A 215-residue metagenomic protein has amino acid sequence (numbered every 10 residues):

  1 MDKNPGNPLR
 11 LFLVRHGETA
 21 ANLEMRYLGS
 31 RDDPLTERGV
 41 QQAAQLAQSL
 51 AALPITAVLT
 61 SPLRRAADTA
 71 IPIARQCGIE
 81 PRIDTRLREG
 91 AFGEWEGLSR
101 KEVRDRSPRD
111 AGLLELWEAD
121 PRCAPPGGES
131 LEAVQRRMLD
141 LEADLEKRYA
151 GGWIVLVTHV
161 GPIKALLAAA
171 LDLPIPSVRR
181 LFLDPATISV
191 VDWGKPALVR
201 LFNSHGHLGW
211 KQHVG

Functional and structural regions predicted by a protein language model:
M1-L9, I79, G90-D105, K147 (+2 more regions): Acidic, low-complexity terminal tails and accessory targeting/binding regions of phosphate-metabolizing enzymes
K3-P8, Q45-G112: Phosphate-coordination/substrate-recognition cap region in phosphate-metabolizing enzymes
F12-I73, R122-L139: Loop-to-helix element that buttresses phosphate recognition and phosphoryl-transfer chemistry
T19, P162-I163: Short active-site segment of divalent metal-dependent hydrolases/proteases that encodes the spacing between
L50, L145-E146: Short hydrophobic patches on amphipathic alpha-helices that form coiled-coil/helix-mediated interaction surfaces
G112-P125, G209-G215: Extended, charge-rich low-complexity interaction segments
H159: Short basic (Lys/Arg) and small-residue
